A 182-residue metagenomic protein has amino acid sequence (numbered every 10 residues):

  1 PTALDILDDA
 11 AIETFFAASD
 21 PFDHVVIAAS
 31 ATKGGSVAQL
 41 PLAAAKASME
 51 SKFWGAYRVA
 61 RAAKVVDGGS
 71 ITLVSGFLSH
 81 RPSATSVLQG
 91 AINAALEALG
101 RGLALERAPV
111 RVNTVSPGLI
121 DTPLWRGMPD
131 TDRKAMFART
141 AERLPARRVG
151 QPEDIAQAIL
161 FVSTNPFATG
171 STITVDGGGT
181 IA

Functional and structural regions predicted by a protein language model:
P1-A10: Rossmann-fold cofactor-recognition segment
V26-G35, G177-G178: Conserved NAD(P)H cofactor-binding loop of Rossmann-fold oxidoreductase domains
G35, L119-P129: Short beta-loop-alpha junction of Rossmann-like oxidoreductase domains
S36-V37, A44-K46, M136, T140: Substrate-binding pocket helix/loop in short-chain dehydrogenase/reductase
A45-M49, G55-V59, S70-A108, L119-I120: Catalytic loop of short-chain dehydrogenase/reductase
E97, E106-D121, A168-V175: Conserved Rossmann-fold SDR core element
R133-D154: Catalytic Tyr-x(3-8)-Lys segment
R148-V175: C-terminal substrate-recognition "lid" of short-chain dehydrogenase/reductases
